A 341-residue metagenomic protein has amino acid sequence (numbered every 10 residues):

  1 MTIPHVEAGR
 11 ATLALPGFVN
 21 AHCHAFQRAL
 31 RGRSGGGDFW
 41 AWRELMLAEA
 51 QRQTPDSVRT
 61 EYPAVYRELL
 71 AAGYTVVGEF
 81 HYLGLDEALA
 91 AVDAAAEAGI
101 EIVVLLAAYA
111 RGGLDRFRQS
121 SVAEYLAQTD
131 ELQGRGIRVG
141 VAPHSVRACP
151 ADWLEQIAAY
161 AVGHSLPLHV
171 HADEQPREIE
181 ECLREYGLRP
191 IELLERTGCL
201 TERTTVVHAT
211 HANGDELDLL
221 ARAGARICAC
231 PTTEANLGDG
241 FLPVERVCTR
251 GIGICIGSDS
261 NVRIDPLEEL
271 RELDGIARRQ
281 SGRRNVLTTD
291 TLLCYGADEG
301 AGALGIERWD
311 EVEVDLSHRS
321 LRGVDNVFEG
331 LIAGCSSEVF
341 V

Functional and structural regions predicted by a protein language model:
M1-L15: Histidine-rich, glycine-flanked metal-binding segment
P16-R28, P167-P176: Histidine-centered catalytic micro-motifs
A29-E61, Y109-A123, P176-T201, A223-R226 (+1 more regions): Active-site gating loops and adjacent loop-to-helix segments of metal-dependent hydrolytic enzymes
R31-E101, A123-G134: Alpha-helical scaffold segments that flank or form the walls of functional sites
A88-A209: Metal-coordinating catalytic core of metallo-dependent amide/deamination hydrolases
G99-E101, Y160-P167, C199-E202, L219-C228 (+2 more regions): Glycine-enriched alpha-helix->loop->beta-strand junction motifs that scaffold or abut catalytic
L168-Q175, L237-G240, E245-E269, I306-V314: Short acidic/histidine-rich active-site segments
E311-V341: C-terminal cap of metal-dependent C-N hydrolases
